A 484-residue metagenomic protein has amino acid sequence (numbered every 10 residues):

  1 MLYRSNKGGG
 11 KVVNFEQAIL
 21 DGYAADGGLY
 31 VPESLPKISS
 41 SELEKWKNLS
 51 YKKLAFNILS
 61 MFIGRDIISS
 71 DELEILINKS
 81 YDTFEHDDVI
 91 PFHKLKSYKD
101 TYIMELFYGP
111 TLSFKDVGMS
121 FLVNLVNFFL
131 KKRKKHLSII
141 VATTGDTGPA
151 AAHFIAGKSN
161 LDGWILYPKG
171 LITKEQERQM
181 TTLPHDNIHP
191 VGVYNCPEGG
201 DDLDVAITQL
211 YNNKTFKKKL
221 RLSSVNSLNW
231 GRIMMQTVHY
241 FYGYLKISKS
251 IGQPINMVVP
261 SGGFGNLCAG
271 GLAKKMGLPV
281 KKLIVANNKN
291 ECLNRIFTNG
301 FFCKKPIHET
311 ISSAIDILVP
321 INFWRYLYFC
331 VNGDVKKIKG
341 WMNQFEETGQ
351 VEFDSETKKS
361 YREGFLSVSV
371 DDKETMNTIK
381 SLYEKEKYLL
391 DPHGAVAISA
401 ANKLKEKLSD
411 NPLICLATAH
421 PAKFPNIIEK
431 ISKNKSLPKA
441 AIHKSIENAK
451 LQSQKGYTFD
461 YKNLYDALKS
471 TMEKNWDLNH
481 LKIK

Functional and structural regions predicted by a protein language model:
M1-K484: PLP-dependent amino-acid enzyme catalytic core
